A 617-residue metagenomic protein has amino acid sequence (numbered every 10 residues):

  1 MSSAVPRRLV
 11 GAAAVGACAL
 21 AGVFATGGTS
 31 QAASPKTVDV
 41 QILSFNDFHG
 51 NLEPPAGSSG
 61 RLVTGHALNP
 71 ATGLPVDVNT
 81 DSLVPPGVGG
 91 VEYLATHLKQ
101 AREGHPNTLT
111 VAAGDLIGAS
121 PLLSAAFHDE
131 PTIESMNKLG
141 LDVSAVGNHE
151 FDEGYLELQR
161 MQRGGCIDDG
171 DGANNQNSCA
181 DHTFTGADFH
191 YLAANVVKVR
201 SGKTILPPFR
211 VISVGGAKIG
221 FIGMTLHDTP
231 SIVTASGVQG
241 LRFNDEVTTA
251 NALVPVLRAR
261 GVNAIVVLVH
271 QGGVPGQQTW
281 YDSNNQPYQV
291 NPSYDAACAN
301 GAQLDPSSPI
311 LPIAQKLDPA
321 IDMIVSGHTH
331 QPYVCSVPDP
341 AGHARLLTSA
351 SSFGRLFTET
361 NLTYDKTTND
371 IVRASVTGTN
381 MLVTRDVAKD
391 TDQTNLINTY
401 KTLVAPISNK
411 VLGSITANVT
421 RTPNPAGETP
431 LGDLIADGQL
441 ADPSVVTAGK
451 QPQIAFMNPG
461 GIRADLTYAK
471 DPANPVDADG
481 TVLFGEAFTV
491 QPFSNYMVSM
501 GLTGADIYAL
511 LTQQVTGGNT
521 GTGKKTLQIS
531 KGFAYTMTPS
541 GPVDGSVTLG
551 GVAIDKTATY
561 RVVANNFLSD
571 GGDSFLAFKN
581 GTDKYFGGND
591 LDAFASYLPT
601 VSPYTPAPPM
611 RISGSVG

Functional and structural regions predicted by a protein language model:
M1-A32: Secretory targeting and sorting signals
S2-V5, V91-E92, T96, H343 (+3 more regions): Zymogen propeptides/activation segments of proteases
A32-L382, L434-G438, A455, G501 (+2 more regions): Acidic, metal/ion-coordinating pockets
K36-Q41, F45, N51, R61-T64 (+7 more regions): Feature captures C-terminal
S375-A388, L549-G551: Short, solvent-exposed aromatic-acidic interface loops
V383, T391, N395, D433: Conserved, carboxylate-rich catalytic/transport cores that coordinate ions
T394-L412: Acidic, glycine-rich low-complexity/disordered segments
N409-E428: Glycine-rich phosphate/diphosphate-binding loops and the adjacent beta-loop-alpha structural elements that coordinate
